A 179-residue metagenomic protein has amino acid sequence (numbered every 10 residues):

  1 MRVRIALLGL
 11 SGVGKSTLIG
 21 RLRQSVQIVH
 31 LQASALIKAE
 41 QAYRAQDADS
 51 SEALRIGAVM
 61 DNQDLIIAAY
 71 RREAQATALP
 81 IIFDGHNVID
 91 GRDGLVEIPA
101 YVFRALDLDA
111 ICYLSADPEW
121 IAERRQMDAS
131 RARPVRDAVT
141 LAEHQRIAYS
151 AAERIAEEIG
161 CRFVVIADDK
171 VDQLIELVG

Functional and structural regions predicted by a protein language model:
L7: Hydrophobic anchor at the beta1->P-loop junction of P-loop NTPases
L10: P-loop (Walker A) phosphate-binding loop of NTP-binding proteins
G14: Conserved glycine(s) of the Walker
L18: Hydrophobic positions on the alpha1 helix immediately C-terminal to the Walker A/P-loop
Q24-L31: Post-Walker A helix-loop "phosphate-sensing" segment adjacent to the P-loop in P-loop NTPases
A33-V96: ATP-dependent small-molecule kinase phosphotransfer cores that center on conserved nucleotide phosphate-binding segments
G85-D128: ATP-dependent NMP and nucleoside kinases share a basic, alpha-helical "lid"
M127-Q173: Small-molecule kinase domains that catalyze NTP-dependent phosphoryl transfer to phosphate-bearing small molecules
